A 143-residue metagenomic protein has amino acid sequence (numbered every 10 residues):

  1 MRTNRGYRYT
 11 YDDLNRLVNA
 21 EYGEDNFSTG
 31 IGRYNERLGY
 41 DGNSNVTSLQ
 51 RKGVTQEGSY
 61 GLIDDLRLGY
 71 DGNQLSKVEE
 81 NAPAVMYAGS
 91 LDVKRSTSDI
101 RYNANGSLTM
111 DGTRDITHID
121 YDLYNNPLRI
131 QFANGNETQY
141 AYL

Functional and structural regions predicted by a protein language model:
M1-L143: Acidic/glycine-rich beta-solenoid
